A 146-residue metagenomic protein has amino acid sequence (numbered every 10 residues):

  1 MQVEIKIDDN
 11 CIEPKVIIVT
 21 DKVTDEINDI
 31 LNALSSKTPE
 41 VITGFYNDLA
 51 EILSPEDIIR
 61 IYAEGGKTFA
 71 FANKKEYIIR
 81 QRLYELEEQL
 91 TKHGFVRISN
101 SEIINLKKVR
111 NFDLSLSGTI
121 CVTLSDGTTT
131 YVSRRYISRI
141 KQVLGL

Functional and structural regions predicted by a protein language model:
M1-N28: N-terminal regulatory/sensing modules of transcriptional regulators
N28-S125, T129: Conserved binding/recognition cores within well-folded domains
S133: Basic/aromatic recognition patch in beta-strand/loop cores that engages polyanionic ligands
K141-L146: Short hydrophobic/aromatic patches at helix-to-coil boundaries
